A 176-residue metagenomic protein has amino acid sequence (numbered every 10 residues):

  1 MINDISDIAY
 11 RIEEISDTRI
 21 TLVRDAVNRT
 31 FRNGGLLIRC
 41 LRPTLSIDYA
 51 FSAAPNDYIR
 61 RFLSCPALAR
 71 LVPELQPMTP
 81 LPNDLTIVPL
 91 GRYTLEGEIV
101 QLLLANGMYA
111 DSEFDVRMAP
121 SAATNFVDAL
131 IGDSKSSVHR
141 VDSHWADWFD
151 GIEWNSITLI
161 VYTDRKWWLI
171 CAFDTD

Functional and structural regions predicted by a protein language model:
M1-F114: N-terminal "domain-start" segment
P120-D176: Acidic, proline/glycine-rich low-complexity IDRs
